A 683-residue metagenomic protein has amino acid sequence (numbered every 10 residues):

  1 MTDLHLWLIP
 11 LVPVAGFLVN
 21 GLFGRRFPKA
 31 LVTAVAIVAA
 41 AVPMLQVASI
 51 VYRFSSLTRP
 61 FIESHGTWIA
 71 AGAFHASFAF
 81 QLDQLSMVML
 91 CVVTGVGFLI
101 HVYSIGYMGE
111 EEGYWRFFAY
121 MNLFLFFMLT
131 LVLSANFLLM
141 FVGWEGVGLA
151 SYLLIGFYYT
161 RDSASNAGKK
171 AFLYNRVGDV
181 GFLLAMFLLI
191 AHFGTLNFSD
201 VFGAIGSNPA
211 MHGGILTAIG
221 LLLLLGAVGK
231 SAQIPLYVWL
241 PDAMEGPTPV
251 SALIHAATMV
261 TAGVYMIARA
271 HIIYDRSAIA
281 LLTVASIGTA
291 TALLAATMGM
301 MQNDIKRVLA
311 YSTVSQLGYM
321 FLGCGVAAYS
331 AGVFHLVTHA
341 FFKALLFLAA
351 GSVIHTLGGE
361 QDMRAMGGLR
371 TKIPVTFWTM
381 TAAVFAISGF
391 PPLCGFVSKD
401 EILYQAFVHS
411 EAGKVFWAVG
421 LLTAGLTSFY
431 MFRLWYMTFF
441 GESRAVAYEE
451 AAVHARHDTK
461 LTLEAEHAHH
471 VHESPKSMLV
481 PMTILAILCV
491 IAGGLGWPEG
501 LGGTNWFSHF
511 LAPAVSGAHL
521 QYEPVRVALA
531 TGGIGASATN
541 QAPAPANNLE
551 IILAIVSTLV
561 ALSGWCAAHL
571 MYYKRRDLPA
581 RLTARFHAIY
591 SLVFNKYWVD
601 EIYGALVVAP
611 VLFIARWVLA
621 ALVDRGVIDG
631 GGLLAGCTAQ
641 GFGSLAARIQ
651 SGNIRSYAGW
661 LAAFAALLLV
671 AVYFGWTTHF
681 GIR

Functional and structural regions predicted by a protein language model:
M1-H5, L11, L22-A119, A191-H212 (+4 more regions): Transmembrane helix-loop-helix hairpins at membrane boundaries of multipass inner-membrane proteins
M1-L11, F27-A34, F74-V92, T130-G143 (+6 more regions): Membrane-entry segments of alpha-helical transmembrane domains in multi-pass membrane proteins
G21, R25, M44-T58, F98 (+10 more regions): Transmembrane helix-loop junctions and nearby membrane-interface residues
K29-V42, K169-D179, T371-M380, H472-I487 (+1 more regions): Alpha-helical transmembrane segments and their helix-start/interface "positive-inside/aromatic belt" motifs in integral
V38-F54, G178-L188, M380-S388, P481-W506 (+3 more regions): Hydrophobic alpha-helical membrane-insertion segments
M44, K343, G425-M437, V560-A580: Hydrophobic alpha-helical membrane-embedded segments
G72-H75, Q81-Q84, P498-L559, H569-R683: Aromatic-capped, Gly/Pro-kinked transmembrane alpha-helices
L99-G143, L149-H470, G494: Hydrophobic transmembrane alpha-helices and their helix-loop junctions in integral membrane proteins
